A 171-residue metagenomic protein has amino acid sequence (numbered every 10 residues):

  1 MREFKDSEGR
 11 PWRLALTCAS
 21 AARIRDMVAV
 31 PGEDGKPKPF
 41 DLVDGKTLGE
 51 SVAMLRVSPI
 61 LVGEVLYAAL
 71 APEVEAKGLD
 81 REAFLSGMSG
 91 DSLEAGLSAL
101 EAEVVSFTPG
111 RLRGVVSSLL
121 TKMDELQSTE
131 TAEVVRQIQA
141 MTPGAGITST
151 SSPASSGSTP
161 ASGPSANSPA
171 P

Functional and structural regions predicted by a protein language model:
M1-S20: Short, extreme N-terminal segment that most often corresponds to the first beta-strand
M1-S7, D26, E33-M54, I60 (+2 more regions): Charged interaction scaffolds used for protein-protein
R13, M54-L55: Generic alpha-helical structural element
L16, V57-S58: A generic short alpha-helical patch detector that favors 3-5-residue windows in or near N-terminal regions
A22-V28: Covalent nucleotidyltransferase core used to form phosphodiester bonds in nucleic acids
